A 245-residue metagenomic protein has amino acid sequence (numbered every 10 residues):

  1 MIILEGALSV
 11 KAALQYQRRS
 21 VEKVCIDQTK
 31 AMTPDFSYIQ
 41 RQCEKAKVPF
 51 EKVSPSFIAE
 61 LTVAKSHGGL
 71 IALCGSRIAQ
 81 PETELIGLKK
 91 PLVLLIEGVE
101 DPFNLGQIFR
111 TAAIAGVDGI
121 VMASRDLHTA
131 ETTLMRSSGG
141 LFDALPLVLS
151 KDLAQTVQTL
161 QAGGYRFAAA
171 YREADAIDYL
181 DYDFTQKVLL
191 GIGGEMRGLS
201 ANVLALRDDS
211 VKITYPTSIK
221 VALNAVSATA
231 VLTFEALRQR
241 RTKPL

Functional and structural regions predicted by a protein language model:
M1-T83, L245: N-terminal positively charged helical leader segments and presequences
G6, E97, N104, A222-N224: Active-site helix-initiating loop/hinge in glycosyltransferases
I26, P34-D35, V48, T83-I177: RNA substrate-binding interface of SAM-dependent RNA methyltransferases
S56-L61, I78-Q80, L153-V157, D175-A176 (+1 more regions): A short acidic, often aromatic-flanked loop/helix-cap motif at beta-alpha or helix-coil junctions that lines enzyme
G68-I71, R136-L141, T185-V188: Short, hinge-like loop/turn segments at secondary-structure boundaries
I114, M135-L141, L204-L245: Structured adenosyl-cofactor binding patch, chiefly the S-adenosyl-L-methionine
A168-A225: Active-site/ligand-binding-proximal alpha/beta "capping" segment
